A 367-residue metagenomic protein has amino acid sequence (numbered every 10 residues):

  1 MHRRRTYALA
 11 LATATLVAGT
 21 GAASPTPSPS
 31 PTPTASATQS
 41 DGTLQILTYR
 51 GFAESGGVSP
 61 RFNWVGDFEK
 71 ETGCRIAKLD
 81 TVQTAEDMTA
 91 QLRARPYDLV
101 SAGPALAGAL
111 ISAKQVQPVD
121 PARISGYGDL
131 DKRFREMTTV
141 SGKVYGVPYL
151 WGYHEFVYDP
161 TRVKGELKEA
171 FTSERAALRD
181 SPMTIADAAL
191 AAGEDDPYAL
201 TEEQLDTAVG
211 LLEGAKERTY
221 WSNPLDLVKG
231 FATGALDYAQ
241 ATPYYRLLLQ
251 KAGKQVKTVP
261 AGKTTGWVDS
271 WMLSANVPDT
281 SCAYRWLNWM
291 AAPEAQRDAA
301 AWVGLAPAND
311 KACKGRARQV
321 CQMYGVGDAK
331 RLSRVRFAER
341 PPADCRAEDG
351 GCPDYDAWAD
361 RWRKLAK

Functional and structural regions predicted by a protein language model:
M1-P29: Secretory targeting and sorting signals
P33-A109, V228: Early extracytoplasmic/lumenal segment of secretory-pathway proteins
Y49, A53-P60, P96-A235: Extracytoplasmic ligand-binding site segments that recognize negatively charged/polar headgroups
L106-I111, A232-T233, D237-Q255: A ligand-binding cleft/hinge motif common to bilobed small-molecule-binding domains
D129, G152, D206-G214, Q250-V277 (+1 more regions): Periplasmic-binding protein-like
E155-R162, L190-G193, W267-T280, D298-W302: A bilobed periplasmic-binding-protein/Venus flytrap-type ligand-binding module shared by bacterial periplasmic
S274-E339: Mature extracytoplasmic/periplasmic domains
V335-K367: Conserved C-terminal helix/tail region of periplasmic/extracytoplasmic solute-binding proteins
